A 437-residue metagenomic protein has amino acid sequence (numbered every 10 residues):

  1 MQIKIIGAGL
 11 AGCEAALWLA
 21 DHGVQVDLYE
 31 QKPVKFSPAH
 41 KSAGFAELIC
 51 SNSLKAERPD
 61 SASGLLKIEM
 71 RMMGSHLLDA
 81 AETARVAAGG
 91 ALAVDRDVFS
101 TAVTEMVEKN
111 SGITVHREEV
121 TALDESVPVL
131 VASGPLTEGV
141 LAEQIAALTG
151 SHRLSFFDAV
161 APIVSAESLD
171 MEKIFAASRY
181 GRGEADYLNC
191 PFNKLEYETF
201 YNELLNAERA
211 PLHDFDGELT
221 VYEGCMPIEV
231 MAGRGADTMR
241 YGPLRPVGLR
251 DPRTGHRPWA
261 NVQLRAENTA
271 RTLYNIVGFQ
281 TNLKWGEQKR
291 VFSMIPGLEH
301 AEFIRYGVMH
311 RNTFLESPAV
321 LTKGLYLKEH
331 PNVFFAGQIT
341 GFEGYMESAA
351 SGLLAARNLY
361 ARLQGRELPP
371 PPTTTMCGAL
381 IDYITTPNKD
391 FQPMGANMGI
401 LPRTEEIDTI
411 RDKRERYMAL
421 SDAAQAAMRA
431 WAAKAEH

Functional and structural regions predicted by a protein language model:
M1-A11: Beta1/beta-strand and adjacent pyrophosphate-binding region of the FAD-binding site in flavoprotein oxidoreductases
I3, V24-V26, V129, L154: Hydrophobic anchor at the start of a short beta-strand that flanks the dinucleotide cofactor-binding loop
L17-D79, T373-I384: N-terminal FAD cofactor-binding segment of flavoenzymes
E57-T104, E108: A conserved beta-strand/loop capping segment in the N-terminal third of enzymes that catalyze redox or closely related
K109-R265, A270, Y274-W285, K289-R290: Predominantly flavin-linked oxidoreductase catalytic cores and closely associated redox partners
I276-F342, A349-S351, P369-T386, F391-N397 (+1 more regions): A glycine-rich dinucleotide-binding beta-alpha-beta segment and adjacent secondary-structure elements that constitute
S348-P370: Internal hydrophobic alpha-helix adjacent to the cofactor/substrate pocket in enzyme cavities
M394-H437: C-terminal auxiliary extensions adjacent to catalytic cores
